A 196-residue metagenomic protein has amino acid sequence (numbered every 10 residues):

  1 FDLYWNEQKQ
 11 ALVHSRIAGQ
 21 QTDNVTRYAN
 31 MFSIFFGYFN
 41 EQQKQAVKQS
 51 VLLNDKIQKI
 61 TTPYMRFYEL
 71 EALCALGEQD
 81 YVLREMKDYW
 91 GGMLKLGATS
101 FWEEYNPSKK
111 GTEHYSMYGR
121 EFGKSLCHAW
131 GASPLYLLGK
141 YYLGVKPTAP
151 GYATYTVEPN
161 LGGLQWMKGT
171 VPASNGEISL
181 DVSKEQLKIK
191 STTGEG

Functional and structural regions predicted by a protein language model:
F1-G119: Catalytic cores of carbohydrate-active enzymes
D80-G196: Non-catalytic C-terminal accessory modules of carbohydrate-active enzymes
